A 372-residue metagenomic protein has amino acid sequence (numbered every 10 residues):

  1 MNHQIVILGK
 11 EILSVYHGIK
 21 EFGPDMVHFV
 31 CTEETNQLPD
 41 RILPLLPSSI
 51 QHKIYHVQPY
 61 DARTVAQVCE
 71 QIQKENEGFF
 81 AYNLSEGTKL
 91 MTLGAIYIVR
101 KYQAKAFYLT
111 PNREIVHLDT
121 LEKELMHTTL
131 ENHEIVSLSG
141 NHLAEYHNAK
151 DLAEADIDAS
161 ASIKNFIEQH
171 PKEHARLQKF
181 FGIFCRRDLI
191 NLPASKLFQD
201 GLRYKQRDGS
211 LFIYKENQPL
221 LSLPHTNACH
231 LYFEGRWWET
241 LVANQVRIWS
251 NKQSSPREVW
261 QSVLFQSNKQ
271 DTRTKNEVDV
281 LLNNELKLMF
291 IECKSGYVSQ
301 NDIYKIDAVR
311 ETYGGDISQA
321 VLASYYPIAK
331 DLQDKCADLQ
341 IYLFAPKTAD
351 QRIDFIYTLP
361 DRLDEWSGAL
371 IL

Functional and structural regions predicted by a protein language model:
M1-R41: N-terminal beta-strand-loop-alpha-helix module at the start of alpha/beta ligand-binding or catalytic domains
H3, M26, F79-A81, K287-M289 (+1 more regions): Structural motif
V6-K10, C31-E34, L84-E86, L264-F265 (+2 more regions): Structural motif
I7, K53-V65, K294-Y297, Y325: Short beta->alpha junction loops
G18-K20, L38-S48, A95, K330-Q340: Short, aromatic/basic amphipathic alpha-helical patches
M26-S85, M91-A104: A broadly used, surface-exposed interaction patch
T92-S162: Mixed-charge intrinsically disordered linker/loop segments at interdomain junctions
V136-L372: Intrinsically disordered, low-complexity Ser/Thr/Pro/Gly-rich regulatory segments
